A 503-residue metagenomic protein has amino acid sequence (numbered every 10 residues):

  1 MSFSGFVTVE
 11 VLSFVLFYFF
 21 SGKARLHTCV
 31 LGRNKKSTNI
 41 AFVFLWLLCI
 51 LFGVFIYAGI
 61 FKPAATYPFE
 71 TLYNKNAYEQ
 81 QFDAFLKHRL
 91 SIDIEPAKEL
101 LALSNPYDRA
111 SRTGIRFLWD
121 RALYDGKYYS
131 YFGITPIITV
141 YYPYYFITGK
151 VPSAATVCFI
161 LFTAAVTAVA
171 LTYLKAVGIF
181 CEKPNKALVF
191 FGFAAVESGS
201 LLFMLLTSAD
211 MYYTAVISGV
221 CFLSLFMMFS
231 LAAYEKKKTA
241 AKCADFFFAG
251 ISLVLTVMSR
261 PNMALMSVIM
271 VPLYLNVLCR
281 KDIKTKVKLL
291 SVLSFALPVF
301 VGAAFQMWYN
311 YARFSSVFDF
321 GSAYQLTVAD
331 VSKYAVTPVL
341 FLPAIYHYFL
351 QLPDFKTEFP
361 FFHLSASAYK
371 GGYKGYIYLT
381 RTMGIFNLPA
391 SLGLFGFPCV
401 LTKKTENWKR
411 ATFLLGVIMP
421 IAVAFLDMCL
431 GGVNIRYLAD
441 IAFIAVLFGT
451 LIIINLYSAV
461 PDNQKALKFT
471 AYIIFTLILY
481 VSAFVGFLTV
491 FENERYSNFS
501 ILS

Functional and structural regions predicted by a protein language model:
S2-Y73, K186-G192, K286-P298, F469-F475: Start-transfer (signal-anchor) and selected internal transmembrane alpha helices of multi-pass inner/ER membrane
K75, K87-F132, Y173, E197-T207 (+3 more regions): Interfacial juxtamembrane loops and adjacent helix segments that form the catalytic/substrate-binding surfaces
K150-E182, L225-F229: Transmembrane-helix motifs of polytopic, lipid-linked glycan transferases
A170-L201, C221, K237-A244, W408-I418: Transmembrane-helix signature of polytopic, membrane-embedded enzymes that assemble or transfer cell-envelope glycans
S218-K237, F248-L253, S267-M270, I444-L451: Specific aromatic-rich, kink-prone transmembrane helix
D245-R260, S267, L293, P298-Q306: Membrane-interface alpha helices of multi-pass inner-membrane proteins
M266-F300: Perimembrane helix-loop-helix junctions
P272, S367-R410, I454-N455: Hydrophobic, aromatic-rich transmembrane alpha-helices and their immediate juxtamembrane boundary segments
